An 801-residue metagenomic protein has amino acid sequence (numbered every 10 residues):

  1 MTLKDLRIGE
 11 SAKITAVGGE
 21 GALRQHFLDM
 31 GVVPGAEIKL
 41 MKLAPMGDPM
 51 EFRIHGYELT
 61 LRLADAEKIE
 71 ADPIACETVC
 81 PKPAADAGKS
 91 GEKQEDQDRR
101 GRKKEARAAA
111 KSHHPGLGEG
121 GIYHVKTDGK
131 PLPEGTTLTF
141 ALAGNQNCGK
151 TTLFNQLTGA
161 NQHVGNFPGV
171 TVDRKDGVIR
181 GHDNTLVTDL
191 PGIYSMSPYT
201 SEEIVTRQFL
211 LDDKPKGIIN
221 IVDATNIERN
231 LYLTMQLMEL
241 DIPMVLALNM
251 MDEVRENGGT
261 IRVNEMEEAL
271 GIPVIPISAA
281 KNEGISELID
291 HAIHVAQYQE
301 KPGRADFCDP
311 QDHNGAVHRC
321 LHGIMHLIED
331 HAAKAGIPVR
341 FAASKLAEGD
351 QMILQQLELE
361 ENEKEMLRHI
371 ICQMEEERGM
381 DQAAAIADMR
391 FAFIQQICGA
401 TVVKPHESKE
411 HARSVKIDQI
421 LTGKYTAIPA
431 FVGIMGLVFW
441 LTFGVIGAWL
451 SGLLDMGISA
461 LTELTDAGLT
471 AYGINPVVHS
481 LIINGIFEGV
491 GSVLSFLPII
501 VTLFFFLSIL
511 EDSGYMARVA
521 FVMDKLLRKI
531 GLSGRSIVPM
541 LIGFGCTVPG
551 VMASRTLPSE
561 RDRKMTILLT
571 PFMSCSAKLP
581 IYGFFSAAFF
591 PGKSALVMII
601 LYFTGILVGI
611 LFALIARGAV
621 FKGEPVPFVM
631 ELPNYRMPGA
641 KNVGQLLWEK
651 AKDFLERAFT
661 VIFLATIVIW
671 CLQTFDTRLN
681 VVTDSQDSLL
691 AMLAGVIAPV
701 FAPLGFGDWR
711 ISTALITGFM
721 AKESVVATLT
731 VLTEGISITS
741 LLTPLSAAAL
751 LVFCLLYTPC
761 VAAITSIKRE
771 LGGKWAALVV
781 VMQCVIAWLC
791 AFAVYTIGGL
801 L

Functional and structural regions predicted by a protein language model:
R107, K111-S195: Conserved G1/Walker A P-loop phosphate-binding module
H182, R207-V274, I581: Conserved C-terminal guanine-recognition region of P-loop GTPase G domains, centered on the G4
V245, R255-H406: Alpha-helical transmembrane helix bundles of large polytopic membrane transport and channel proteins
E377, A384-A385, K404, V445-I486 (+4 more regions): Extended, low-charge hydrophobic alpha-helical regions
L421-F521: Core alpha-helical transmembrane segments of integral membrane proteins
A430-L441, L503-S508, S586-A588, L601-A616 (+3 more regions): Hydrophobic core segments of alpha-helical transmembrane domains in multi-pass membrane transport and ion-translocation
M456, A460-L464, A517-T547, K622-L646 (+1 more regions): Juxtamembrane inter-helical linkers in multi-pass membrane proteins
S576-I599, A762-G772, A793-L801: Transmembrane helix-loop junctions at the membrane interface of multipass transporters and ion channels
